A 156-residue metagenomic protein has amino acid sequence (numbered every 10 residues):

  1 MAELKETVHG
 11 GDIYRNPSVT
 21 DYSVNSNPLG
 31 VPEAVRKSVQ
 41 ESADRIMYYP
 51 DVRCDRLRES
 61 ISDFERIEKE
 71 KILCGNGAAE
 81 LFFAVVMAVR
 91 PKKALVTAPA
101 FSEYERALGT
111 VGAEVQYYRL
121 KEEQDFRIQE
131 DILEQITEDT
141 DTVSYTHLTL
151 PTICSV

Functional and structural regions predicted by a protein language model:
M1-Y48, S144: N-terminal "arm"/small-domain region of PLP-dependent enzymes with the aminotransferase-like
R56-K93: Phosphate-binding glycine-rich loop
V86-L108: Conserved PLP-anchoring active-site segment centered on the Schiff-base-forming lysine
A98, Y117-K121: Short beta->alpha connector loops at strand-helix junctions that form conserved, small/polar/Pro-enriched
E122-L148: Active-site phosphate-binding strand-loop segment of PLP-dependent enzymes
H147-V156: Single conserved hydrophobic/aromatic residue that forms the stacking wall/gate of nucleotide- or nucleobase-binding
